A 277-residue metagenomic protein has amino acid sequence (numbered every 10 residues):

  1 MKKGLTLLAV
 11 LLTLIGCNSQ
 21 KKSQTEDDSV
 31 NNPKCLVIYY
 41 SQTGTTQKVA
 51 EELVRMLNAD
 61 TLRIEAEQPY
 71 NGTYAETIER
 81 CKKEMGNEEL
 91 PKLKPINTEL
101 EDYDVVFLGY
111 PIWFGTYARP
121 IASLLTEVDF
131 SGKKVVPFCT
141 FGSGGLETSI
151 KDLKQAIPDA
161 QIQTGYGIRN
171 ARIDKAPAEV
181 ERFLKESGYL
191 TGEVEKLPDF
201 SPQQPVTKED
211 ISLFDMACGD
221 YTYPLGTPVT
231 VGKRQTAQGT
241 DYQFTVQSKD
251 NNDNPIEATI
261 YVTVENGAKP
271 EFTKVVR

Functional and structural regions predicted by a protein language model:
M1-E26: Bacterial Sec-dependent N-terminal signal peptides
N18-K22, E26-L36, Y40-E51, R55-A66 (+2 more regions): FMN-binding flavodoxin-like domain, especially the glycine-rich phosphate-binding loop
V49-K82, L225-T227, V231-D241: N-terminal, post-signal-peptide region of Sec/Tat-exported proteins
E65-G72, I96-E101, Q204-E209, D220-Y221: A broad, low-specificity signal for short, low-complexity segments enriched in glycine/proline and polar/charged
Y70-G72, G115-Y117, L146, N252-D253 (+1 more regions): Short active-site-adjacent helix-start/loop capping segments
G188-R277: N- and C-terminal low-complexity/disordered segments
